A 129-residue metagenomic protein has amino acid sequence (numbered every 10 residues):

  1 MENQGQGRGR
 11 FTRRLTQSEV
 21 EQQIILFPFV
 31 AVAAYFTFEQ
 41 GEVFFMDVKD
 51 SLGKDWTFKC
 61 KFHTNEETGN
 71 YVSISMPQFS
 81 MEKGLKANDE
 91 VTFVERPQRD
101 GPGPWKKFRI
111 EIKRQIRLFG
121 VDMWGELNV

Functional and structural regions predicted by a protein language model:
M1-V129: Acidic, low-complexity intrinsically disordered regions
